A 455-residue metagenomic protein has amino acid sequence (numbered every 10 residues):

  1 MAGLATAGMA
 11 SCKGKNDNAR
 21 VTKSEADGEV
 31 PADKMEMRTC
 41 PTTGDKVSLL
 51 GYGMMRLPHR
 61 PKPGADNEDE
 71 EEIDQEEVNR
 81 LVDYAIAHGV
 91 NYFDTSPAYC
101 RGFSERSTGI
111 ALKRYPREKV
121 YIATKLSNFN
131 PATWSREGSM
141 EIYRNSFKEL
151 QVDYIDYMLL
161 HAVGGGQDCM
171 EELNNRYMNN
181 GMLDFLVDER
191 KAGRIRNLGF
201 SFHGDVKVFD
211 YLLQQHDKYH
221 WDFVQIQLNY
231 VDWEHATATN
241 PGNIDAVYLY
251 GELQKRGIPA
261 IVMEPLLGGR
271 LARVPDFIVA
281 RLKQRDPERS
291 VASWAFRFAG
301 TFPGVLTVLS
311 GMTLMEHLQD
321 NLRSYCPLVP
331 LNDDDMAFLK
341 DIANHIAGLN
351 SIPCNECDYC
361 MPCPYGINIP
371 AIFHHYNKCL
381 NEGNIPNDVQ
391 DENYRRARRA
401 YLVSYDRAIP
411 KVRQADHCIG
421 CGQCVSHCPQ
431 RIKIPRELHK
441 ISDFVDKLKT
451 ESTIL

Functional and structural regions predicted by a protein language model:
A2-V120, F185, K191: N-terminal binding-site loop/beta-alpha segment at the start of enzyme catalytic domains that lines or forms
C40, Y52, A85, F93 (+12 more regions): Conserved, mostly hydrophobic/aromatic
D45-L50, G89-Y92, P116-V120, V152-D156 (+4 more regions): Short, well-ordered coil/turn segments that N-cap beta-strands
M55-E76, L126-G138, E171, G204 (+1 more regions): Active-site mouth loops of central-metabolism enzymes
E68-A85, W134-E149, G204-Q215, V291-F296: Short, acidic/polar
G138-L159, D188-A192: CE4/NodB-like, metal-dependent polysaccharide N-deacetylase domain that modifies extracellular/periplasmic N-acetylated
V163-H374, K378-A397, S426, R436: Beta/alpha (TIM)-barrel catalytic core signal, keyed to glycine-rich beta->alpha loops juxtaposed to Asp/Glu that bind
A337-M361, R395-G420, H439, F444-L455: Ferredoxin-like iron-sulfur electron-transfer modules
